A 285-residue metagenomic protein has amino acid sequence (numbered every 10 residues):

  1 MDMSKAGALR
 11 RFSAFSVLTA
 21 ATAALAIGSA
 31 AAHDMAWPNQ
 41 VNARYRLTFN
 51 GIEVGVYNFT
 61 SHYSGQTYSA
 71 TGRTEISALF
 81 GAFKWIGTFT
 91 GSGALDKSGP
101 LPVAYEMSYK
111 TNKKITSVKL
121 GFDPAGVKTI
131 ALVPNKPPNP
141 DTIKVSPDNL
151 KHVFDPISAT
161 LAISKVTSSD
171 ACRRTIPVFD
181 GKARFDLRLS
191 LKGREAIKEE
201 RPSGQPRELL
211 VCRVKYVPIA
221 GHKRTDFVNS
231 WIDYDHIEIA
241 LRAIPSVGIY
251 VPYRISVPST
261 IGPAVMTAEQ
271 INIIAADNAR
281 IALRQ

Functional and structural regions predicted by a protein language model:
D2-L18: Bacterial N-terminal signal peptides that target proteins for export
S16-A26: Bacterial N-terminal signal peptides
A26-D34: Boundary at the C-terminal end of the N-terminal hydrophobic targeting segment
H33-P124, S168-Q285: Acidic, serine/threonine-rich low-complexity disordered tracts
A125-L191: A charged, solvent-exposed segment within the mature domains of Sec-exported extracytoplasmic proteins
